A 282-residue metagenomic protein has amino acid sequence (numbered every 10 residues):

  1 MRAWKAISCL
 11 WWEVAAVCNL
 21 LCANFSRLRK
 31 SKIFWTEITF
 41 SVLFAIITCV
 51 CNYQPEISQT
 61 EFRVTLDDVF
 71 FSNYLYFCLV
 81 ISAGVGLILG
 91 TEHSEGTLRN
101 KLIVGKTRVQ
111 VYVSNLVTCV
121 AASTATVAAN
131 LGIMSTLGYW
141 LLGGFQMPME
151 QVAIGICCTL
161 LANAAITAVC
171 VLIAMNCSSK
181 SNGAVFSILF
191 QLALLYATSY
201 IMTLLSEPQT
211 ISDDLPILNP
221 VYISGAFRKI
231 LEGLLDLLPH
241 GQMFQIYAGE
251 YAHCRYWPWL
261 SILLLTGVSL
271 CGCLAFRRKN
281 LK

Functional and structural regions predicted by a protein language model:
A3-S41: Aromatic- and glycine-rich beta-strand/loop motifs that create alpha-glucan
W4-L10, L260-K282: Junction motif at the cytosolic side of a transmembrane helix
L10-V14, F34, F40-I88, V113-N182 (+7 more regions): Secretory targeting signals
C18, C22-R29, I154, R228-L231 (+1 more regions): Membrane-interacting alpha-helical segments
R27-F34, S72, E95, S179 (+1 more regions): Membrane-interface junctions
V85-V104, R108: Transmembrane helix boundary and interhelical loop/hinge segments in multi-pass membrane proteins
